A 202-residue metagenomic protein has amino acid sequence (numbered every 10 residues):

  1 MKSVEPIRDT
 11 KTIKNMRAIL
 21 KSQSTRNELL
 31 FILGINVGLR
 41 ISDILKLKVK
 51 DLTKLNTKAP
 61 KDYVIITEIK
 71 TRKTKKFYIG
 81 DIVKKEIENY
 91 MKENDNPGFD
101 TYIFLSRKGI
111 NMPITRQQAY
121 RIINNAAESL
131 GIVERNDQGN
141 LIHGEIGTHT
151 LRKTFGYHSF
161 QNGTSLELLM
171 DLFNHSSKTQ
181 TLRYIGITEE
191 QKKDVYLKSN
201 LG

Functional and structural regions predicted by a protein language model:
M1-K14, K73-I82, P97-G98: DNA breakage-rejoining catalytic core of tyrosine-based enzymes
T10-I41: Basic, Lys/Arg- and aromatic-enriched nucleic-acid-binding interface segment
D43-I44, I146, G156, T164-H175: Active-site-proximal segment of tyrosine recombinases
K46-T53, M170-S176, I185-G186: A short, basic/aromatic helix-end/turn motif that makes direct DNA contacts
K46-T74, Y78-V83: Conserved tyrosine-mediated DNA breakage-rejoining catalytic core shared by Y-recombinases
E68, F173-K198: Catalytic-site neighborhood detector that most strongly recognizes the C-terminal catalytic loop/helix of tyrosine
I69-E88, D100-N125: C-terminal catalytic core of Y-nucleophile DNA break-rejoin enzymes
R135-N162: Short basic/aromatic active-site micro-motif
